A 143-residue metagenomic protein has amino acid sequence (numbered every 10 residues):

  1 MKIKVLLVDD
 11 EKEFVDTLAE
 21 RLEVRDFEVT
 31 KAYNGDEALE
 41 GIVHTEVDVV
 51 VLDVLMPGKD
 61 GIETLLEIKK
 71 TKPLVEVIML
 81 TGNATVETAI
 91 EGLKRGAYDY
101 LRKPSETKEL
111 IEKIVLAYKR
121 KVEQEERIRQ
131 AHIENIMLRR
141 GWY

Functional and structural regions predicted by a protein language model:
K12-T30: Two-component/phosphorelay signaling modules centered on CheY-like receiver
K31-E40, G61: Helix N-cap/capping motif at the beta->alpha junctions
E40, I62-P73: Short amphipathic alpha-helix used as the core "switch/output" element in two-component signaling
M56: Receiver (REC) domain active-site loop signature in two-component systems and cognate sites in sensor histidine kinases
S105-V115: C-terminal output helix
K119-Y143: CheY-like receiver
